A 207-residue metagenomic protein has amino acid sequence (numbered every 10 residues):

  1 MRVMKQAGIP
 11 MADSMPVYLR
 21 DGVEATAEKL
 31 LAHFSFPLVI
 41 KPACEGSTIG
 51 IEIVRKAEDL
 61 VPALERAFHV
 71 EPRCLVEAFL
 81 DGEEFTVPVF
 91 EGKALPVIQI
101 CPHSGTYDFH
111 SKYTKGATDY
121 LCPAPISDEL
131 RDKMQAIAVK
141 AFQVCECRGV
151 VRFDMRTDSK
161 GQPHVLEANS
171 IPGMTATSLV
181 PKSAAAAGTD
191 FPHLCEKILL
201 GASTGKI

Functional and structural regions predicted by a protein language model:
M1-E77, D81-E83: Active-site nucleotide/adenylate-binding loops and adjacent lid/helix of ATP-dependent enzymes
L19, P102-H103, I171-G173: A short acidic/small-residue loop/turn micro-motif
T48, D119-L121, T175-V180: Short small-residue beta-strand/loop micro-motif enriched in glycine and branched aliphatics
E52-A136, T157-H164: Phosphate-binding site of ATP-dependent enzymes
A78, V87-V89, F142-M174, A184: Conserved metal-phosphate-binding beta-hairpin within the catalytic cores of diverse ATP-dependent phosphoryl-transfer
Q99-V151, K182-I207: Active-site "cap" helix and flanking loop/linker of ATP-utilizing ligase/carboxylase catalytic domains
